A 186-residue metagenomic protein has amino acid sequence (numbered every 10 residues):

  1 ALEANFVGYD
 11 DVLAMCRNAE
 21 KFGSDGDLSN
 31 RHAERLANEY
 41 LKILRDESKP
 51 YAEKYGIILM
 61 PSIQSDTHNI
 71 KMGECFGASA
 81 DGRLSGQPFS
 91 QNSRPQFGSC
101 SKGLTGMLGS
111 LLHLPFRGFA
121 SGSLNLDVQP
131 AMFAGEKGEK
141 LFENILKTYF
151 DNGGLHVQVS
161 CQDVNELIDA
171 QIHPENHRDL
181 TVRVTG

Functional and structural regions predicted by a protein language model:
A1-G186: Acidic, glycine-enriched catalytic cores built around paired aspartates
